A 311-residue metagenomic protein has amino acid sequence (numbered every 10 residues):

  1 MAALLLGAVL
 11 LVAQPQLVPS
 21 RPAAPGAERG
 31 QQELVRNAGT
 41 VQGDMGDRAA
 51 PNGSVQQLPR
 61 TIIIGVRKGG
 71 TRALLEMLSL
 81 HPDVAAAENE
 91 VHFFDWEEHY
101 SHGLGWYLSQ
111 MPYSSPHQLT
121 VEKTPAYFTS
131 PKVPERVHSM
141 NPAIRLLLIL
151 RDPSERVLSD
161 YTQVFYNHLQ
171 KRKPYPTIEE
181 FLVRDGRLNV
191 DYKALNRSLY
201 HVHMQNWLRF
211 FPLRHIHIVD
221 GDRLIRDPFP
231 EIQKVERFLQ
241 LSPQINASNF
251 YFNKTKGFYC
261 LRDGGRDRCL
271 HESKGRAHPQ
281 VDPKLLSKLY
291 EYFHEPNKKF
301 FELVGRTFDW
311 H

Functional and structural regions predicted by a protein language model:
M1-F128, M140, I144, S154-E179: PAPS-dependent sulfotransferase catalytic core
A13-R29, Q205-K298, G305-H311: The conserved 3'-phosphoadenosine-5'-phosphosulfate
N52-V55, F181-N189, S273-K284: Short glycine/proline-rich turn/loop motifs
G70-T71, Y107, V121, V137 (+7 more regions): Generic structural signal for small/hydrophobic residues in well-ordered secondary structure, especially within
P82, E98, M111, P131 (+4 more regions): A general structural signal marking secondary-structure boundaries and capping sites
H99-W106, P125-K132, L195-H203, D227 (+3 more regions): Soluble or luminal CAZymes and related metallo-dependent hydrolases
K132-E135, A143-L148, E155-N249: PAPS-dependent sulfotransferase catalytic domain
